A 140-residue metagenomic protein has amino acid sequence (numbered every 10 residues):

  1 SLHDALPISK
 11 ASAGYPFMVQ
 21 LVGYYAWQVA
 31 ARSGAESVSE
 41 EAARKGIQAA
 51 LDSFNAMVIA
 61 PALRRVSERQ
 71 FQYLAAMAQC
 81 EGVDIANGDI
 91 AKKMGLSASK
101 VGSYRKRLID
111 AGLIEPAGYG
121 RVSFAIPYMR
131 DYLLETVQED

Functional and structural regions predicted by a protein language model:
L2-L6: Short, small-residue-biased leader/transition segments that mark boundaries at the very start of proteins
I8-A13, W27: C-lobe helix-loop cap of protein kinase catalytic domains
M18-A98: Winged-helix-like regulatory helical subdomains adjacent to P-loop NTPase cores
G88, K92-A111, Y119: Short amphipathic alpha-helical interaction segments
A117-S123, P127-Y128: Short, Lys/Arg-rich nucleic-acid/phosphate-binding segment
P127-D140: Short, amphipathic alpha-helical interaction segments positioned at domain boundaries
